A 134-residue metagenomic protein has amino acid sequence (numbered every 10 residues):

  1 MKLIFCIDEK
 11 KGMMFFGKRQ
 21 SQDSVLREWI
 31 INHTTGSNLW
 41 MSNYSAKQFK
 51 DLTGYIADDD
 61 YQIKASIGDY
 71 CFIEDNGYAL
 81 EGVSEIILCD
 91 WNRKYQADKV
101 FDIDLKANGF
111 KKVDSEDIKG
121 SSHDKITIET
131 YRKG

Functional and structural regions predicted by a protein language model:
M1-G134: Enzymes that bind and transform nitrogen-containing heteroaromatic metabolites
